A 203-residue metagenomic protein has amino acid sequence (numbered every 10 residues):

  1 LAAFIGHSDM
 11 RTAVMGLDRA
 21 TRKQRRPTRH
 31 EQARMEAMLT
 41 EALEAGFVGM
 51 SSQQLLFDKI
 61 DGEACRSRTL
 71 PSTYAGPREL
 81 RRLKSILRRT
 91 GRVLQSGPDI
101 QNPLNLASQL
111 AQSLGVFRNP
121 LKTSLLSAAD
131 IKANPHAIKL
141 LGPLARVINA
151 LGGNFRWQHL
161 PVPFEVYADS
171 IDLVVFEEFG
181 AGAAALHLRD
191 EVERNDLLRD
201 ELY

Functional and structural regions predicted by a protein language model:
A2-L106, S124-H136: Divalent metal-binding segments
D9, A20-R34, M38, A42-L43 (+4 more regions): Polyanionic/metal-chelating signatures
L104-P120: Short, electropositive alpha-helical surface patch
